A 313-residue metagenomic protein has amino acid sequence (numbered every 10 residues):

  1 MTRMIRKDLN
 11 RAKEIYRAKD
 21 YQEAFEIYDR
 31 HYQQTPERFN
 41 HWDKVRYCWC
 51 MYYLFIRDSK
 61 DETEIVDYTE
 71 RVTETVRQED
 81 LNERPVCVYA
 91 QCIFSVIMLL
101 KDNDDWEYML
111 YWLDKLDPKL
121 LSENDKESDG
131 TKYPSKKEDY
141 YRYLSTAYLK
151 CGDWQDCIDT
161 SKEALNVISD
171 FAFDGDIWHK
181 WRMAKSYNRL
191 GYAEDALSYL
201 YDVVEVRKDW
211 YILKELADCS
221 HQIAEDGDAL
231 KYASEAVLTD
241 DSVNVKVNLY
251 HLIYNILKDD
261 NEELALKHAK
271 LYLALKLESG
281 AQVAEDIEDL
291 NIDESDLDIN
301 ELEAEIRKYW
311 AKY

Functional and structural regions predicted by a protein language model:
M1-N10, N40-V45, P85-A90, Y133-Y143 (+3 more regions): Generic helix N-cap/helix-start motif at coil->alpha-helix transitions
I15, M51, I93-L100, Y148 (+3 more regions): Residue at a conserved register position within TPR or TPR-like alpha-solenoid repeats
A18, L54, N103, C151 (+3 more regions): Structural motif corresponding to the intra-repeat A-B loop/turn of tetratricopeptide repeats
Y21-Q22, E62, N103-W106, W154 (+3 more regions): TPR-repeat structural position
H31-K44, R57-D61, V72-V88, L100-W106 (+3 more regions): Flexible helix-coil transition and linker loops at the boundaries of alpha-helical arrays
Y32-Q33, D61-T75, L113, V206 (+2 more regions): TPR/TPR-like (Sel1-like) alpha-helical repeat modules
L149, I168-D241: Alpha-helical adaptor scaffolds
